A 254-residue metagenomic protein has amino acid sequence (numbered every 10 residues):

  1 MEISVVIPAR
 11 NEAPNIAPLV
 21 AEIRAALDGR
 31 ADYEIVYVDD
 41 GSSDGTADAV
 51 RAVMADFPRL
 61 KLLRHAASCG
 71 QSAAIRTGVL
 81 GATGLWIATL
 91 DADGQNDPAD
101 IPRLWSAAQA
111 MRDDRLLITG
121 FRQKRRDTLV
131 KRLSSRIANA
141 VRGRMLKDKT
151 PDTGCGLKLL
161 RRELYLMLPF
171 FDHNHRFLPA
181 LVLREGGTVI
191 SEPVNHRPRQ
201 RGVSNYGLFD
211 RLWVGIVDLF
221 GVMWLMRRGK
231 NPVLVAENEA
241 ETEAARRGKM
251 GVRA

Functional and structural regions predicted by a protein language model:
E2-S4, E34: Cell-envelope/extracellular polymer assembly enzymes that use nucleotide-activated donors
E12-A26: Short, well-formed alpha-helical segments that are part of the catalytic scaffolds of diverse glycosyltransferases
E12-I16, S42, Q71, D97: Donor nucleotide-sugar binding loop of glycosyltransferases
P14-P18, D44-V53: Acidic helix N-cap motif at the loop->helix transition within catalytic regions of sugar-transfer enzymes
Y33-Y37, A47-G81: Conserved donor nucleotide-binding strand/loop of the catalytic core
D39-D48, G94: A conserved acidic beta->alpha catalytic loop
L63-G81, W86-T89, P98-R176, P198-V222: Acceptor/aglycone-binding surface of glycosyltransferases and processive sugar-polymer synthases
K147, F171-A254: Hydrophobic helical membrane-anchoring modules
